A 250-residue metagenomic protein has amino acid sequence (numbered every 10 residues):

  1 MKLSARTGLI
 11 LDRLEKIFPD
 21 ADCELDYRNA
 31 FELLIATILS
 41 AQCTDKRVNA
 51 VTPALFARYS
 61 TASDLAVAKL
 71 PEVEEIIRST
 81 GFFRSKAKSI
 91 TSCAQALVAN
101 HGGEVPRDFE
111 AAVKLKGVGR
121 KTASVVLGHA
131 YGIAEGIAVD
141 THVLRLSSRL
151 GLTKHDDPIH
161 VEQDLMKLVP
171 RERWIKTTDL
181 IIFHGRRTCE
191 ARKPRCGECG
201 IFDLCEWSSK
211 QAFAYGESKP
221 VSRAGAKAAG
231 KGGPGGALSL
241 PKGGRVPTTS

Functional and structural regions predicted by a protein language model:
K2-A224, P234, S239, P247-T248: Catalytic cores of DNA base-excision repair glycosylases
